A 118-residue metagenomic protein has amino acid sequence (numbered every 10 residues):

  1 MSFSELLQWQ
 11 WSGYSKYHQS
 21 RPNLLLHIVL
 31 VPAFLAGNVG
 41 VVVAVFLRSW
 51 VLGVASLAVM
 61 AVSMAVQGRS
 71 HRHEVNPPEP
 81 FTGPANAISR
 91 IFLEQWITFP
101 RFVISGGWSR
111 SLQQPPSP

Functional and structural regions predicted by a protein language model:
M1-G13, N76-P118: Membrane-proximal soluble regions of multi-pass membrane proteins
Q8-L30: Membrane interfacial helix-start motif at the N-side
I28-G40: Core segments of transmembrane alpha-helices that mediate helix-helix packing or line hydrophobic substrate/ligand
L35, R72-V75, E79: Short, function-defining helix-loop hinge/capping sites that tune catalysis or transport
G37-L47, Q67-S70: Membrane-helix exit/interface motif
V45-A58: Hydrophobic alpha-helical transmembrane segments
V59-V75, Q95: Transmembrane alpha-helical segments that form the membrane-embedded catalytic/substrate-channel core of multi-pass
